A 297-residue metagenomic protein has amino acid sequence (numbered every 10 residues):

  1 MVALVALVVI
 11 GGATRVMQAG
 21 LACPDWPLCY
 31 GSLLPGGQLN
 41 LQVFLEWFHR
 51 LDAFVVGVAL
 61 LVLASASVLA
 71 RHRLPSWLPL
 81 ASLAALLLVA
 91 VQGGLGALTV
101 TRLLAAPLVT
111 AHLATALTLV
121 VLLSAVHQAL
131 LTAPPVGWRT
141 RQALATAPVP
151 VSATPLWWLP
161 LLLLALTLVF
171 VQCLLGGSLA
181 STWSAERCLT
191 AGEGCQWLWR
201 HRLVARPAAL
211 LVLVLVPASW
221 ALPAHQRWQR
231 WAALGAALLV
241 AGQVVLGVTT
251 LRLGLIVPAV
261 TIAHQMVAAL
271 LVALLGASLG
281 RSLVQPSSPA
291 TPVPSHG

Functional and structural regions predicted by a protein language model:
M1-G297: Polytopic transmembrane helical bundles with strong interfacial aromatic enrichment
